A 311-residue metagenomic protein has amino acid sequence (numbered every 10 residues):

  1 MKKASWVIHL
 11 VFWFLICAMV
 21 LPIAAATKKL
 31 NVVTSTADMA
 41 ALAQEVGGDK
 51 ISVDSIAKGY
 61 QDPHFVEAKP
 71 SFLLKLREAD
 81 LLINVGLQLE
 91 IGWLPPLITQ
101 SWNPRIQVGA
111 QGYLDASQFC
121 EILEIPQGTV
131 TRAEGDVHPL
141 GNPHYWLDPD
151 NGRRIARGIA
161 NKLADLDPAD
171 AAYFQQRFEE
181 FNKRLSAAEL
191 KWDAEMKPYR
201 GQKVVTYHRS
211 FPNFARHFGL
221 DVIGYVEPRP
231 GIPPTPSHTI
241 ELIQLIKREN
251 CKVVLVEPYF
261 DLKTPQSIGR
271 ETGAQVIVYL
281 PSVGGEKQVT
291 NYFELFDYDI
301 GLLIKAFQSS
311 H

Functional and structural regions predicted by a protein language model:
M1-V11: Bacterial N-terminal signal peptides that target proteins for export
S5, M19, A25-T27: Intrinsic disorder/low-complexity segments
H9-P22: Bacterial N-terminal signal peptides
A25-H311: Extracytoplasmic metal-acquisition and chelation regions
